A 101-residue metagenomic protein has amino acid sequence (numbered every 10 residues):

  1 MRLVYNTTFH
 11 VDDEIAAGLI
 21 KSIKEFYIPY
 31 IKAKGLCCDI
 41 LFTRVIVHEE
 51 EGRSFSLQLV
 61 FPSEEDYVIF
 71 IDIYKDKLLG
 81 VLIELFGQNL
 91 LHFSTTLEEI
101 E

Functional and structural regions predicted by a protein language model:
R2-F9, F42-I73: Short, well-ordered beta-strand segments in beta-rich or mixed alpha/beta enzyme and ligand-binding folds
I15-F42, K77-V81: Short amphipathic alpha-helical segments
G18-S22, K34, S54-L57, F70-D72 (+1 more regions): Surface-exposed beta-strand edges and their flanking turn/coil or helix-capping segments
C38-G52, G80-E101: Glycine-rich beta-strand-turn "strand-cap" elements at beta-sheet edges
